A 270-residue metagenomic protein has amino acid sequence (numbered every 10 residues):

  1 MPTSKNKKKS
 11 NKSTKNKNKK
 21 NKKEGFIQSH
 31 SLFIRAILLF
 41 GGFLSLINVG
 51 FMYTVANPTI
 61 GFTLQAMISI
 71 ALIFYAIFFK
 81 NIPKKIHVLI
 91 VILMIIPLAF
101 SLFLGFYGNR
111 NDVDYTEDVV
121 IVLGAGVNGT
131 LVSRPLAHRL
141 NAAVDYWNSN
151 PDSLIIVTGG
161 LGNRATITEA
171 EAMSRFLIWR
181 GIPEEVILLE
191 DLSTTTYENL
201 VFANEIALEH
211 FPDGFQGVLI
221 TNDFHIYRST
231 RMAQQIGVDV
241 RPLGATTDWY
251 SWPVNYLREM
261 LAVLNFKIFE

Functional and structural regions predicted by a protein language model:
M1-F26: N-terminal targeting leaders characterized by basic, low-complexity, disordered sequences that direct proteins
I27, I77-I90: Membrane-interface helix-boundary motifs at transmembrane edges
L32-I77: Membrane-embedded alpha-helical segments of integral membrane proteins
S45-N48, L72, P97-L104, A262: Helical transmembrane-bundle signal
M52-V55, F79-I82, L104-D112, E270: Perimembrane helix-loop junctions in membrane proteins
K84-G105: Internal/C-terminal transmembrane anchor helices
A99-R258: A structural signal for short, hydrophobic/glycine-enriched beta-strand patches
W252-E270: A transmembrane-helix-recognition feature enriched in membrane-embedded lipid enzymes and envelope glyco-/phospholipid
